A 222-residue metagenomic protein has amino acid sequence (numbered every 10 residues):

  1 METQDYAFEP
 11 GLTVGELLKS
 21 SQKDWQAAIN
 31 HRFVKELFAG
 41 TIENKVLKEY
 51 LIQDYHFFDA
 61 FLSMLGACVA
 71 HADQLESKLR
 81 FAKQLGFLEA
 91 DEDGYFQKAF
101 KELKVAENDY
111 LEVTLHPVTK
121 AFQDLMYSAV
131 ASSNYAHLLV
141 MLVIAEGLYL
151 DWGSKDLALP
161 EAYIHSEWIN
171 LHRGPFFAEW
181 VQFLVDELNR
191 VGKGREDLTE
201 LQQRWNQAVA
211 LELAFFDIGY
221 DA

Functional and structural regions predicted by a protein language model:
M1-G15, A222: Basic/polar N-terminal segments that are highly enriched at the extreme N-terminus, encompassing both cleavable
E2, L18-I42, F61, F183-G194: Short alpha-helical hairpin
G11-L18, F100, L125-S128, D217: Hydrophobic alpha-helical segments
Q22-A27, I42-H71, F87, D91 (+2 more regions): Alpha-helical bundle segments that constitute or directly flank the non-heme di-iron/ferroxidase center
E49-A60, F87, T114, F176 (+3 more regions): Short, contiguous, pocket-lining structural segments that sit at or immediately flank catalytic/ligand-binding sites
E76-E179, A210: Active-site-proximal alpha-helical scaffolds that flank and shape metal-associated catalytic sites
L159-S166, N189-L198: Acidic interhelical loop/turn segments
G192-A222: Long hydrophobic alpha-helical segments typical of transmembrane helices together with their membrane-interfacial
